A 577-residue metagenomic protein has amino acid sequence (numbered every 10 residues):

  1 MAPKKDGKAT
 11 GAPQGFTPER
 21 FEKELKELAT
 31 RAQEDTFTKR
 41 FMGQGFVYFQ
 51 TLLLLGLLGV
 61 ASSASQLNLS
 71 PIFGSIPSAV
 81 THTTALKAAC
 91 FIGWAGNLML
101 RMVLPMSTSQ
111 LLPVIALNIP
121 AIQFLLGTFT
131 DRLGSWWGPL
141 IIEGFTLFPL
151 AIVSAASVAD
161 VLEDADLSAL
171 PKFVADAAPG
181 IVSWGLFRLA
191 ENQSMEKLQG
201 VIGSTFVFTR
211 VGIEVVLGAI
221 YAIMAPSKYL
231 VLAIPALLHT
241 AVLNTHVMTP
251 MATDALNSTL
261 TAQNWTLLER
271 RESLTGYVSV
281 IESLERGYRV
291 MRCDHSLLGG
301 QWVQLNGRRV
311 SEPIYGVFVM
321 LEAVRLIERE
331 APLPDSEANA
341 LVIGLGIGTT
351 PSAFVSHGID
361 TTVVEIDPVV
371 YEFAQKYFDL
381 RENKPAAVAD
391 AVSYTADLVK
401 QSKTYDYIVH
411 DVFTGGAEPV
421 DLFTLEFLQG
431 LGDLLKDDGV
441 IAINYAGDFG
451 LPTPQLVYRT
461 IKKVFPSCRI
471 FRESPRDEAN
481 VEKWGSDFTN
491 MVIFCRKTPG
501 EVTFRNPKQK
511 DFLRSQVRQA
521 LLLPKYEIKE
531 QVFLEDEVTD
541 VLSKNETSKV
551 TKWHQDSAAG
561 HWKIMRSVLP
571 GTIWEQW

Functional and structural regions predicted by a protein language model:
M1-K5, W574-W577: A positional/structural detector of protein chain ends, strongest at the extreme C-terminus and weakly at the extreme
A2-I152: Membrane-anchoring hydrophobic segments
P18-L58, S62-A85, L167-A177, A190-W302 (+3 more regions): Soluble small-group transferase modules, centered on the S-adenosyl donor enzyme superfamily
W94, I152-S157, V211-A219: Transmembrane alpha-helices and membrane-interface helical segments of multi-pass integral membrane enzymes
A95-T108, A155-L170, M195: Cytoplasmic membrane-interface regions of multi-pass membrane proteins
T108-I122, E143-L150, A169-F187, A233-A241: Transmembrane alpha-helical segments of multi-pass membrane proteins
N264-K462, P466, S474-V481: Soluble catalytic regions of membrane-associated enzymes that act on cell-envelope and secretory-pathway components
